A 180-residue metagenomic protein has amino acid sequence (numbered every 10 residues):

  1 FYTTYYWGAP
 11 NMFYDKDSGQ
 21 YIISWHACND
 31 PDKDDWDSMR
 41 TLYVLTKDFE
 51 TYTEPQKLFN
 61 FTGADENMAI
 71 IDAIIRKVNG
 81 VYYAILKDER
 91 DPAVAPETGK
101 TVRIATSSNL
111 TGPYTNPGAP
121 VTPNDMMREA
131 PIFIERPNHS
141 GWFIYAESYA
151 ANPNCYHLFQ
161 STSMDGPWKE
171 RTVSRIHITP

Functional and structural regions predicted by a protein language model:
F1-P180: Carbohydrate-active catalytic/glycan-binding domains of CAZyme proteins, especially the secreted or lumenal ectodomains
